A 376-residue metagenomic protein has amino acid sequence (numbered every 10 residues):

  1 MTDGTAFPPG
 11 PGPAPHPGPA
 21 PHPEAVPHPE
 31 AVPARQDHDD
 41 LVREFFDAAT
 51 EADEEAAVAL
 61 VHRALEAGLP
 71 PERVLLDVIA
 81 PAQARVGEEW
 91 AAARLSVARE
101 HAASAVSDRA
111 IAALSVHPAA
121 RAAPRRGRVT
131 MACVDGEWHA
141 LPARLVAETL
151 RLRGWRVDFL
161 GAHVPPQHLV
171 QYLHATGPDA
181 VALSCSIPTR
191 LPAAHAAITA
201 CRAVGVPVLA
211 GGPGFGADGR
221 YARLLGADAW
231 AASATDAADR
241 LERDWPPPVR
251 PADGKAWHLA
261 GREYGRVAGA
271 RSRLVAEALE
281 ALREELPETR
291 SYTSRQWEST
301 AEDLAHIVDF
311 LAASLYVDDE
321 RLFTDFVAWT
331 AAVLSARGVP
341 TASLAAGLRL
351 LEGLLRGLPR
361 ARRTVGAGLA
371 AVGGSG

Functional and structural regions predicted by a protein language model:
M1-H16, H22, H28-H117, L274-A346 (+1 more regions): Long amphipathic alpha-helical segments
P70, R156, P207, D228: Residue-level detector of anion-binding/catalytic polar loops
S104-V129, A143, P178-A180: Accessory recognition modules or surfaces
P124-F159: Glycine-rich active-site/cofactor-binding loop and its immediate structural neighborhood
R151, F159, H163-Y221: Cofactor-cradling patches in redox/metallo enzymes
G214-Y264: Peripheral docking tails and interdomain loops at the edges of cofactor- or intermediate-handling domains
V249-Y292: Amphipathic alpha-helical blocks and their helix-capping loop/short-beta junctions
R362-G376: Short terminal or interdomain "cap/linker" segment that borders an active site or interface and mediates
